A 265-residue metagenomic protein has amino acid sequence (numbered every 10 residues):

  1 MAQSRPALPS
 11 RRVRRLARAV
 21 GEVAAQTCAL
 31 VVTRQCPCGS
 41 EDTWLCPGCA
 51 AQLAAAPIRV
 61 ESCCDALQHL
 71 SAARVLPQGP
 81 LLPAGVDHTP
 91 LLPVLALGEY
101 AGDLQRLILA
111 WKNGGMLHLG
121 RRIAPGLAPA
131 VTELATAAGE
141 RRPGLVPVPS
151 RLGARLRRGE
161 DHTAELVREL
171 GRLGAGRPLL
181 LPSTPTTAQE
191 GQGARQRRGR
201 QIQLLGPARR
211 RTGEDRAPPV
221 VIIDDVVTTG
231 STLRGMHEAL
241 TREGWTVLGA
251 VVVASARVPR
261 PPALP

Functional and structural regions predicted by a protein language model:
M1-P265: Glycine-rich phosphate/pyrophosphate-handling loop used in enzymes and phosphotransfer proteins
